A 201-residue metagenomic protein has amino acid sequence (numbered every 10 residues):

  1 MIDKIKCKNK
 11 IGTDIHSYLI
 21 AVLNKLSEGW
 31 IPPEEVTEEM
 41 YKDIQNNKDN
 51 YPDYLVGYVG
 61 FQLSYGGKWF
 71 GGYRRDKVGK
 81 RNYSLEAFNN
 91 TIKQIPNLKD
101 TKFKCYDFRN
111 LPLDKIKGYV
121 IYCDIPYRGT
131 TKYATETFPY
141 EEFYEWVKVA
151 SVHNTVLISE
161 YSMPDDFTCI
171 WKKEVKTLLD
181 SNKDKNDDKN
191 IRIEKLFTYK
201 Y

Functional and structural regions predicted by a protein language model:
M1-I11, I15, E86, D100-C123 (+1 more regions): Class I S-adenosyl-L-methionine
K8-C105, R109-N110: Class I S-adenosyl-L-methionine-dependent methyltransferase module
